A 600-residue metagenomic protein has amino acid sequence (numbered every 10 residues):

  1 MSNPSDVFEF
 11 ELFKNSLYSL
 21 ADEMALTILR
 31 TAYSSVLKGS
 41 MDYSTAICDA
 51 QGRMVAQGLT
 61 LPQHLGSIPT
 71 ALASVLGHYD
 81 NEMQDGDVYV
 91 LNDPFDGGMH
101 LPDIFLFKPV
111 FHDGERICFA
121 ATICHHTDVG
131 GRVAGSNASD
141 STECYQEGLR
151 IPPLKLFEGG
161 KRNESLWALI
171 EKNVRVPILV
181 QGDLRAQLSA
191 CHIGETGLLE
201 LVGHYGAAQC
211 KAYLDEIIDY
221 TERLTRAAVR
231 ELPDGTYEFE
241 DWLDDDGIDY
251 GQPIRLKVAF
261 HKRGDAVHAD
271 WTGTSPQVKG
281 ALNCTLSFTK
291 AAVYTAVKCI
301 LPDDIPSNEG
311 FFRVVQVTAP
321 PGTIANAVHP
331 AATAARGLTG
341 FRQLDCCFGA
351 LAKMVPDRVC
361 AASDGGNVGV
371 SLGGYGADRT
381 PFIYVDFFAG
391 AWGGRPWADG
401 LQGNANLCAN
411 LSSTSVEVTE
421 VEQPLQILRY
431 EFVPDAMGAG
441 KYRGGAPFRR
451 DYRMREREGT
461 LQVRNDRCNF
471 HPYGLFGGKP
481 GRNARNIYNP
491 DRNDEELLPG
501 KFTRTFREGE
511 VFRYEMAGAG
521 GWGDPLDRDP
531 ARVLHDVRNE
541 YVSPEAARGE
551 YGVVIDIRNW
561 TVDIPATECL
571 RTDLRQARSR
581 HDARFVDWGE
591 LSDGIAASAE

Functional and structural regions predicted by a protein language model:
M1-D85, V90-H112, R116-E600: Glycine/proline-enriched, intrinsically flexible loops and inter-domain linkers
